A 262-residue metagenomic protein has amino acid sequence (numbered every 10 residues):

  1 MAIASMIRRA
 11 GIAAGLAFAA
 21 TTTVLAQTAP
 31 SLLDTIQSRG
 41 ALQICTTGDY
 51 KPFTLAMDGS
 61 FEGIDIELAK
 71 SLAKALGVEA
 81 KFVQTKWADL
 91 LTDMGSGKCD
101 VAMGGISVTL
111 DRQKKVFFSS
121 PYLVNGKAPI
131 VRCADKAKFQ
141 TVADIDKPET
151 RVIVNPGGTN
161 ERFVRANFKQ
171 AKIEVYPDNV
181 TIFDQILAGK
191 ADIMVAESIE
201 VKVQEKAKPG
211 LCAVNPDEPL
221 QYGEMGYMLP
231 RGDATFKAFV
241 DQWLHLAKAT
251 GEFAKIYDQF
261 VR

Functional and structural regions predicted by a protein language model:
M1-A14: Bacterial N-terminal signal peptides that target proteins for export
Q27-G105, K114: Extracytoplasmic small-molecule ligand-binding "clamshell" domains of the periplasmic binding protein/Venus flytrap
Q27-S31, T159-I173, A213-P216, L244-R262: Ligand-binding clefts/hinges and TM-proximal coupling segments of bilobed small-molecule sensing domains
T54-A56, A69-V78, T141-V142, D146 (+4 more regions): Ligand-binding cleft/hinge of the Venus flytrap
I66, F82-T92, F139, E174-A188 (+1 more regions): Short helix-initiation/N-cap motifs at beta->coil->alpha
D89, G105-K114, F163-A166, F183 (+1 more regions): A ligand-binding cleft/hinge motif common to bilobed small-molecule-binding domains
V124-V131, S198, K202-H245, R262: Periplasmic-binding protein-like
C133-R151: Flexible hinge/capping segments at coil-to-helix
